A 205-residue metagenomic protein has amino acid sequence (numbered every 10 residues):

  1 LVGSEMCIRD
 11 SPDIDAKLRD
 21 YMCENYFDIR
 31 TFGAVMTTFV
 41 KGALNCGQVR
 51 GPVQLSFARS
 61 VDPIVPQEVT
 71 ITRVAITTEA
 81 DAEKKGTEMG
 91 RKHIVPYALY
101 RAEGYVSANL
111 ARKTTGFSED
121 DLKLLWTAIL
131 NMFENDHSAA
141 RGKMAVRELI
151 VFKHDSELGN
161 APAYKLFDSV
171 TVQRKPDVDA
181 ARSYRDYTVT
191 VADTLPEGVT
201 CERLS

Functional and structural regions predicted by a protein language model:
L1-I8: Short, small-residue-biased leader/transition segments that mark boundaries at the very start of proteins
R9-S205: Basic polyanion-binding and macromolecular-assembly surfaces
